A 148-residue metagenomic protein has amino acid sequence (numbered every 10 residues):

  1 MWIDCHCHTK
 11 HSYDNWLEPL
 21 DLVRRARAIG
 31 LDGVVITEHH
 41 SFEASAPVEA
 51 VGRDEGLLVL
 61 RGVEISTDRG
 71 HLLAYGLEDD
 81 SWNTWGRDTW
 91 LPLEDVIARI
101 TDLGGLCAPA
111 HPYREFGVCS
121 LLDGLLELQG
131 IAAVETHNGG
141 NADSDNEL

Functional and structural regions predicted by a protein language model:
M1-R69, W90: An N-terminally biased module of ancient metal coordination in phosphate/nucleic-acid-related enzymes
W2-D4, L73-Y75, P109: Active-site-proximal beta-strand elements of phosphoester/diester hydrolases
C7-Y13, L17, S45, D80-L148: Domain-core and long-helix interface of multi-subunit machines
G33, L57-L58, L72, L106-A108 (+1 more regions): Structural motif
L60, L73-Y75, E135-H137: Residues in well-ordered beta-strands of folded domains
D68-L72, D143-N146: Short, charged, surface-exposed secondary-structure boundary motifs
G70-D80: Active-site segment of extracytoplasmic enzymes that catalyze sulfate/phosphate-ester chemistry
